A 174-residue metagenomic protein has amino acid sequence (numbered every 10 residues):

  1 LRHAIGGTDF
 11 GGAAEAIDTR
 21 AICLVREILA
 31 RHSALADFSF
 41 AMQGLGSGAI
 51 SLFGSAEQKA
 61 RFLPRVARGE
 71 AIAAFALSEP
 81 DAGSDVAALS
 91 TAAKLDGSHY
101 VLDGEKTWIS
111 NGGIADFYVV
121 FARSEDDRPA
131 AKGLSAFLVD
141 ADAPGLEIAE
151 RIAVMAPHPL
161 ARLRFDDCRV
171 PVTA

Functional and structural regions predicted by a protein language model:
L1-E70, N111-F117: Internal helix-loop-helix
V25, S55, F75, L102-G104 (+3 more regions): Buried hydrophobic positions in well-ordered alpha/beta secondary-structure cores of metabolic enzymes
R26-A30, A122, V139-A143, D166-V170: Short Ser/Thr-interspersed hydrophobic loop/turn segments at strand-loop and sheet-helix junctions that line or gate
R31, A82, T107-G112, V154-M155: Glycine-rich phosphate/pyrophosphate-binding beta-alpha loops
G69-L77: A short, Trp-centered hydrophobic/proline-enriched beta-strand micro-motif
A88, D142-R169: Flexible, small-/acidic-enriched active-site or ligand-binding loops
T91-K94: A structural signal for short hydrophobic beta-strand segments in well-ordered beta-sheet cores
H99, D103-E147: A short core secondary-structure module
